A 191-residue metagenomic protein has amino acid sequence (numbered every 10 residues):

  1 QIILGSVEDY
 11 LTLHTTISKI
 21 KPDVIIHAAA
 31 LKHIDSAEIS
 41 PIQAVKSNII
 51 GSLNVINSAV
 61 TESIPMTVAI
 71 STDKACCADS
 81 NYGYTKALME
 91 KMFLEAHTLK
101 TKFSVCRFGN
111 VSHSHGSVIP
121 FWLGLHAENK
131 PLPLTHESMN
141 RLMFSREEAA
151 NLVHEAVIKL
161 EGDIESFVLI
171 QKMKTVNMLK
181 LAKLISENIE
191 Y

Functional and structural regions predicted by a protein language model:
I2-V24: Conserved Rossmann-fold cofactor-binding substructure of NAD(P)-dependent oxidoreductases
E8, I39, S47, H113 (+2 more regions): Residue-level signal for the nucleotide or nucleotide-sugar donor/cofactor binding architecture
L11, I49, L53, E147: Conserved active-site region of classical short-chain dehydrogenase/reductase
K21, H27, L31-A87, L94-A96 (+1 more regions): Conserved Rossmann-fold NAD(P)-dependent oxidoreductase catalytic core, especially the SDR/UDP-sugar
N81-T85, V111, S145-R146: The catalytic Tyr-centered alpha-helix of NAD(P)H-dependent dehydrogenases
E90-N140, D163-I170: Conserved beta-loop-beta element that borders a ligand/cofactor-binding pocket
S114-F121, T135-A156, N177-L184: Substrate-positioning beta->alpha
K159-Y191: Mid/C-terminal beta-alpha module of Rossmann-like enzyme folds, strongest in SDR-family dehydrogenases/epimerases
